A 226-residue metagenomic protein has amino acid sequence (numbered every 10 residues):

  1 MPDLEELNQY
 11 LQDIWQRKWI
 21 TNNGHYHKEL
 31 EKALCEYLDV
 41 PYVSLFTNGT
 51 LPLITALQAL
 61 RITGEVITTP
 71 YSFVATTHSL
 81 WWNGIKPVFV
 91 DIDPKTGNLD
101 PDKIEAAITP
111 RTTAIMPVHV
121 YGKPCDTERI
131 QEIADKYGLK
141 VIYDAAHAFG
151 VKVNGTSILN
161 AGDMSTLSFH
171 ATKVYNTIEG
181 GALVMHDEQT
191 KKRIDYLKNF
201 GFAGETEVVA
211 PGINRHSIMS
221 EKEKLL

Functional and structural regions predicted by a protein language model:
M1-I20: N-terminal "arm"/small-domain region of PLP-dependent enzymes with the aminotransferase-like
L11, L34, P52, V66 (+10 more regions): Generic structural signal for small/hydrophobic residues in well-ordered secondary structure, especially within
W15, A148-N154, A161-L226: Active-site region of PLP-dependent enzymes
W19, N23-E65, Y71, S79-W82 (+2 more regions): Phosphate-binding glycine-rich loop
Q58-A145, K152: PLP-dependent aminotransferase-like
A107-T109, S157-G162: Active-site nucleotide-sugar/metal-binding loop of Leloir-type enzymes
